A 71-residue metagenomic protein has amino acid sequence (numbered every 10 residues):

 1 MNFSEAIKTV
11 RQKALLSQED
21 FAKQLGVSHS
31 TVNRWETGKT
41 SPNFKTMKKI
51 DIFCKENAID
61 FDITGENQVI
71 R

Functional and structural regions predicted by a protein language model:
M1, R11-K13, S41: Short amphipathic helical patch at the helix-1/turn junction of helix-turn-helix
N2-E5, F44-K45: Generic recognition of short, well-ordered alpha-helical segments
E5-D20, K49: Short basic helix-loop element that most often maps to the first helix and adjoining turn of HTH DNA-binding modules
Q12, K23, K55: Short polybasic/polar patches that bind polyanions
L15-N33: Short alpha-helical DNA-recognition segment
K39-I52: Short, basic-rich loop-to-helix N-cap that marks the start of a DNA-contacting helix
F44-K45, A58-R71: Short, charged recognition helix plus adjacent turn of helix-turn-helix-like nucleic-acid-binding domains
